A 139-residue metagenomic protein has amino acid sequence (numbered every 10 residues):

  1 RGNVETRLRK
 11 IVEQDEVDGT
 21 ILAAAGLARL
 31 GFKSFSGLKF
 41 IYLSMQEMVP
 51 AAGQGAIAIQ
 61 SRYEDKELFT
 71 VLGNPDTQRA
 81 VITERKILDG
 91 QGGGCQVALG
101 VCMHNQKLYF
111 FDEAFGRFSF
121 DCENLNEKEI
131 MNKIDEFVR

Functional and structural regions predicted by a protein language model:
G2-R139: Small-molecule-sensing regulatory modules
